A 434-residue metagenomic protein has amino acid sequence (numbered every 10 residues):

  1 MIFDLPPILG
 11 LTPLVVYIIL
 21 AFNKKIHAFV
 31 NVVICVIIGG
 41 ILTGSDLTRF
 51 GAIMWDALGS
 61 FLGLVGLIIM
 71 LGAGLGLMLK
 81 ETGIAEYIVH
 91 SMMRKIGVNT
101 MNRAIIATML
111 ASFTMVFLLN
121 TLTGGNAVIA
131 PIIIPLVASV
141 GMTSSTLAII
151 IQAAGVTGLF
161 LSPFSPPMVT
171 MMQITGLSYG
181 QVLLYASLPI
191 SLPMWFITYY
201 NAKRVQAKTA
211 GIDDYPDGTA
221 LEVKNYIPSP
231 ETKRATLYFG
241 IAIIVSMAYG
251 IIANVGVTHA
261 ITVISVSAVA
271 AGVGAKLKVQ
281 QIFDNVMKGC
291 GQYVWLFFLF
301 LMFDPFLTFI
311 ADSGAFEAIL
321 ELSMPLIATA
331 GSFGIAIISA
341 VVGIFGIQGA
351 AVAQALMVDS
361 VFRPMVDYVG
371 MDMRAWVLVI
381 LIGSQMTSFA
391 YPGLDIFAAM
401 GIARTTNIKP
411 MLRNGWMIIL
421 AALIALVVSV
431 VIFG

Functional and structural regions predicted by a protein language model:
M1-P6, N23, I53-G63, G176-A186 (+4 more regions): Interfacial loop-to-helix junctions that mark the boundaries of transmembrane helices in multi-pass membrane
I2-D4, P13, T43, L184-N285 (+2 more regions): Long, contiguous bundles of hydrophobic transmembrane helices that form the permeation core of multi-pass
D4-I8, S60-G66, M93-L110, S139-L147 (+4 more regions): Membrane-interfacial loop-to-helix junctions in multi-pass transporters
L9-A21, V33-I41, L71-G74, A111-V116 (+6 more regions): Hydrophobic core segments of alpha-helical transmembrane domains in multi-pass membrane transport and ion-translocation
Y17-K25, G76, A111-T121, Q152-L159 (+3 more regions): Transmembrane alpha-helix interface/packing and boundary motifs in multi-pass membrane proteins, characterized by
V30, A52-E86, I261-V269, V273-E317: Core transmembrane alpha-helical segments of multi-pass membrane transporters/permeases
I68-L71, G97-I132, L301, L326-M371 (+1 more regions): Hydrophobic alpha-helical transmembrane segments of multi-pass integral membrane proteins, predominantly secondary
P135-A235, D372, L378-L381, L394-G434: Membrane-core helix-loop-helix motifs of multi-pass transport proteins
